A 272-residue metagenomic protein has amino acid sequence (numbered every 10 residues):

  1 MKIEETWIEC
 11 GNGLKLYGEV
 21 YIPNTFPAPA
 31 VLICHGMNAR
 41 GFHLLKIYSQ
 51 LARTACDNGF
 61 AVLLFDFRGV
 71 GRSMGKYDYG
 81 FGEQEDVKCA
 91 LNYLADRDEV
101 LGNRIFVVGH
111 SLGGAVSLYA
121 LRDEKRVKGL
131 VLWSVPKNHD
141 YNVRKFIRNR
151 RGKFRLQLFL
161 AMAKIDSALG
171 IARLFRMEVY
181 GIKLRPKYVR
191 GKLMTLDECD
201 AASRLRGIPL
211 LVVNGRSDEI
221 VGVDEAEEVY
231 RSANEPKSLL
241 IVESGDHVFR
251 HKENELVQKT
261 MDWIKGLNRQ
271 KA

Functional and structural regions predicted by a protein language model:
M1-P29: N-terminal cap/lid segment of alpha/beta-hydrolase-fold proteins
L16, V127-D224, E228, A233-V242 (+4 more regions): The alpha/beta-hydrolase serine catalytic core
N24-A55, L63-D66: Short, surface-exposed "cap/lid" segments of acyl-processing enzymes
A28-V31, R104, P209, K237: Alpha/beta-hydrolase fold active-site loops
I33-M37, S111, G215: Glycine-rich His-Gly loop
M37, A61, D66-V70, P136 (+1 more regions): Short beta-to-alpha linker loops that shape the active-site pocket of alpha/beta-hydrolase fold enzymes
H43-I47, R68-G102: Catalytic nucleophile-loop/oxyanion-hole region of alpha/beta-hydrolase and closely related hydrolase-like folds
C89-F159: Primarily recognizes the serine-hydrolase "nucleophile elbow" in alpha/beta-hydrolase and SGNH/GDSL folds
